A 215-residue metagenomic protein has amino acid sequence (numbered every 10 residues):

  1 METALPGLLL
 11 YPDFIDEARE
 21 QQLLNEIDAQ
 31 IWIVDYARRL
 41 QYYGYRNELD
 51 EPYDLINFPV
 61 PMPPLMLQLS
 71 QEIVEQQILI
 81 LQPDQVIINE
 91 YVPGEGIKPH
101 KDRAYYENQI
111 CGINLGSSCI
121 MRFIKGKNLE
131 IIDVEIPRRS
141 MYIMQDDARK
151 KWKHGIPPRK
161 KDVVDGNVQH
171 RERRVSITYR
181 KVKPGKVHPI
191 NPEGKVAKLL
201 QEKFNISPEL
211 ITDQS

Functional and structural regions predicted by a protein language model:
M1-S215: Non-heme Fe(II) oxygenase metal-center motifs and adjacent flexible, charged/small-residue loops
